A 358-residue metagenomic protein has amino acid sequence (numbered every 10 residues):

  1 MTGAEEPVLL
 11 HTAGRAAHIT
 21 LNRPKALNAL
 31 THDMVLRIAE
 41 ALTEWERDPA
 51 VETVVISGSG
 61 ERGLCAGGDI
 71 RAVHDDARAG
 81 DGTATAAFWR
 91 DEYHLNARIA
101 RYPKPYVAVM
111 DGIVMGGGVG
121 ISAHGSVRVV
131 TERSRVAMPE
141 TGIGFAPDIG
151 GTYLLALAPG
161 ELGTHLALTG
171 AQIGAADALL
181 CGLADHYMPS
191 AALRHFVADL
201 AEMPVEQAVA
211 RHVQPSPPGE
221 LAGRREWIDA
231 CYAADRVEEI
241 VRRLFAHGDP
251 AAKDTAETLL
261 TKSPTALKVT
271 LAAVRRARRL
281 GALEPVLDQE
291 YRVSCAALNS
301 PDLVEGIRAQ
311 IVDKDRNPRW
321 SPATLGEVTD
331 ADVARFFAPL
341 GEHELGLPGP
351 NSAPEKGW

Functional and structural regions predicted by a protein language model:
M1-S57, A97, N351-W358: Conserved CoA-thioester-binding segment of acyl-CoA-metabolizing enzymes
I56, D69, I121-S122, D177-A178 (+2 more regions): Hydrophobic/aromatic residues within transmembrane alpha-helices of multi-pass small-molecule transporters
G58-D91, G142-G144: Glycine- (often His-adjacent) and acidic-residue-rich active-site loop that binds/positions the CoA thioester
G67, A86, Y93, G116 (+3 more regions): Glycine-rich phosphate-binding loop at the start of an alpha helix
I99-I143, P147, H165-L166, G170-A171 (+1 more regions): Glycine-rich beta-to-alpha active-site loop
D148-V205: Contiguous mid-protein beta-loop-alpha structural module that forms a pocket-lining wall or clamp of enzyme active
L183-K262: Amphipathic alpha-helical blocks and their helix-capping loop/short-beta junctions
L244-K253, L259-W358: Long, low-complexity C-terminal extensions of enzymes
